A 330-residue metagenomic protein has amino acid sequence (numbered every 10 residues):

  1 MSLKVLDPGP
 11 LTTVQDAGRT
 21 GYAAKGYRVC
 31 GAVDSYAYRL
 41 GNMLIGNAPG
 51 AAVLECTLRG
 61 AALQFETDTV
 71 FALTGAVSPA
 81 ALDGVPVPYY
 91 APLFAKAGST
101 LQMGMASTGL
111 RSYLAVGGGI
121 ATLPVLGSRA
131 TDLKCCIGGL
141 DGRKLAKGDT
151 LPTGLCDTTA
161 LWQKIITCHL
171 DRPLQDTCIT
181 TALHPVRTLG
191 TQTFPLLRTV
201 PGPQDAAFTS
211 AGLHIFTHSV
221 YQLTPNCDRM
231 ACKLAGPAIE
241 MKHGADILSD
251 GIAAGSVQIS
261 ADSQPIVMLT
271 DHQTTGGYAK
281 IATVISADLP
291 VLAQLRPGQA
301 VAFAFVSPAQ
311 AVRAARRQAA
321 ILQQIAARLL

Functional and structural regions predicted by a protein language model:
M1-L330: Conserved "landmark" site that anchors the functional core of diverse proteins
